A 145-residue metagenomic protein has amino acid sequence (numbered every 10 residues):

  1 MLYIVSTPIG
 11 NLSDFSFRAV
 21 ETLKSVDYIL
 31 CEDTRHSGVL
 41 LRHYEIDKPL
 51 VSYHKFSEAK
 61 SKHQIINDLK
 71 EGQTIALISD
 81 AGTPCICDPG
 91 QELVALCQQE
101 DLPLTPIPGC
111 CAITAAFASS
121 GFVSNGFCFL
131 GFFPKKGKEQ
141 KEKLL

Functional and structural regions predicted by a protein language model:
M1-F56: Glycine-rich, flexible N-terminal cofactor/catalytic loop recognition
M1-L2, E71-A76: Loop/turn-to-beta-strand initiation segments
V5, A115-L145: Beta-strand/loop-alpha-helix module characteristic of Rossmann-like adenine-cofactor folds
I9-L12, D80-P84: Short glycine-rich anion-binding loops that position phosphate/pyrophosphate groups of nucleotides and phosphorylated
R35-S37, G82-T83, A112: Alpha-helix capping/helix-boundary segments
S52-A59, F133-G137: Conserved helicase motor
P89-Q91: Glycine-centered tight-turn and secondary-structure capping sites
V94-A116, L130-F133: Short, acidic/small-residue loops that bind anionic groups at enzyme active sites
